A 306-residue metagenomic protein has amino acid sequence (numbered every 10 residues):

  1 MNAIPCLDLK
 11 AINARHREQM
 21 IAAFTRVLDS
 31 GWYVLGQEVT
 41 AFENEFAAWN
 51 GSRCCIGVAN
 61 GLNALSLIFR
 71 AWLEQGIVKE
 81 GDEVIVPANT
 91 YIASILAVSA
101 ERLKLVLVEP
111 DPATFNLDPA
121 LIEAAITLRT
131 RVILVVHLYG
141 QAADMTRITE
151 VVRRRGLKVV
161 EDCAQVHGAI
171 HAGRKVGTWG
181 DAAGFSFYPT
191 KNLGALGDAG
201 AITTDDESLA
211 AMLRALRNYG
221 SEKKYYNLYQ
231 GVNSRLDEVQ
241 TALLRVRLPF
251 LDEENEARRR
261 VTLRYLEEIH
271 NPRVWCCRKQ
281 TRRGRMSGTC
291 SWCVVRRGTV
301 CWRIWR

Functional and structural regions predicted by a protein language model:
M1-W32, Q37: N-terminal "arm"/small-domain region of PLP-dependent enzymes with the aminotransferase-like
K10, V39-N44, W49-I56, L62 (+6 more regions): PLP-dependent aminotransferase class I/II
R15-E18, V78, R258: Pyridoxal 5′-phosphate
W32, G36-E83, L96-E101, L107-V108 (+1 more regions): Phosphate-binding glycine-rich loop
L73-L138, A142-E161, I170: PLP-dependent aminotransferase-like
A97-V98, V151, K175, N192 (+1 more regions): Hydrophobic/aromatic ligand-binding patch that stacks against planar heteroaromatic rings of cofactors or nucleotides
E161-G194, K223-L228: Conserved active-site segment immediately N-terminal to the catalytic lysine that forms the internal aldimine
F185-S186, G200-D205, R245: Short beta-strand-to-turn element immediately C-terminal to the catalytic PLP-Schiff-base lysine in fold type I
